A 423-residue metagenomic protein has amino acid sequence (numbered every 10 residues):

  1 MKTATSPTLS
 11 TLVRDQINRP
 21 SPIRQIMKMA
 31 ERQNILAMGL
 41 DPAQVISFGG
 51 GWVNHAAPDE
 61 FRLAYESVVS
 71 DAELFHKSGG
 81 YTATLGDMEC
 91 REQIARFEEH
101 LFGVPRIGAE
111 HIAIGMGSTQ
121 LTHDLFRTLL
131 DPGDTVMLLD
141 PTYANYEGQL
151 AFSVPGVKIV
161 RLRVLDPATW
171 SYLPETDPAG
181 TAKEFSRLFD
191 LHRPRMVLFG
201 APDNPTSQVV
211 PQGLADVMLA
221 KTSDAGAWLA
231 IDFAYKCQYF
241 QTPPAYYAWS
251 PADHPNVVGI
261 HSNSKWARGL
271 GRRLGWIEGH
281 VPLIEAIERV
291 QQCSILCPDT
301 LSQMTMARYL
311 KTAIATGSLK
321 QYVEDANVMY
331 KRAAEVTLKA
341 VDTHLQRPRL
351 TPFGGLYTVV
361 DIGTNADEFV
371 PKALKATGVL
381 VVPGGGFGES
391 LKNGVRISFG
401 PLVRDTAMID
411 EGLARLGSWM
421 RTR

Functional and structural regions predicted by a protein language model:
Q16-G117, G180, L380, T422-R423: N-terminal small-domain helix-loop-helix segment of the aminotransferase-like
M38-S47, I260, R347-F353: Short beta-strand
A43, I107-A109, T351-Y357, K392: Short Gly/Ser/Thr- and Asp/Glu-enriched loop/turn motifs at secondary-structure junctions
H76-D224, K236-H254, V258: Conserved core of the PLP fold type I
R96, R106, K372-V381, F387-R423: PLP-dependent enzyme catalytic core of the Aspartate aminotransferase-like
L138, R161, I231, M306 (+1 more regions): Hydrophobic residues in well-ordered beta-strands that form the structural core
D253-V328: Conserved core segment of the aminotransferase class I/II
A307, Y322-L338, R347-I362: Conserved glycine-rich beta-strand-loop-beta hairpin in the small C-terminal domain of fold type I
